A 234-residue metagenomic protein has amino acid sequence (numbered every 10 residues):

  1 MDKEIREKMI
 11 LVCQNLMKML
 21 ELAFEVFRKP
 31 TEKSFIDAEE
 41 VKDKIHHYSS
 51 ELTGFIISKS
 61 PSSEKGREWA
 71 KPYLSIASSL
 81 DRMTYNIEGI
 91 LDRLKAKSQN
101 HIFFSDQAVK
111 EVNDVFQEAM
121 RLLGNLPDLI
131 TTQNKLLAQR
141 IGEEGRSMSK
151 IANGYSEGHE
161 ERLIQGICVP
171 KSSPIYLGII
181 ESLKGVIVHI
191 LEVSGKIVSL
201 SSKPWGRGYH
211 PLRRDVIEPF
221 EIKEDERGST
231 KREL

Functional and structural regions predicted by a protein language model:
M1-L234: Cytosolic, long alpha-helical scaffolding segments
